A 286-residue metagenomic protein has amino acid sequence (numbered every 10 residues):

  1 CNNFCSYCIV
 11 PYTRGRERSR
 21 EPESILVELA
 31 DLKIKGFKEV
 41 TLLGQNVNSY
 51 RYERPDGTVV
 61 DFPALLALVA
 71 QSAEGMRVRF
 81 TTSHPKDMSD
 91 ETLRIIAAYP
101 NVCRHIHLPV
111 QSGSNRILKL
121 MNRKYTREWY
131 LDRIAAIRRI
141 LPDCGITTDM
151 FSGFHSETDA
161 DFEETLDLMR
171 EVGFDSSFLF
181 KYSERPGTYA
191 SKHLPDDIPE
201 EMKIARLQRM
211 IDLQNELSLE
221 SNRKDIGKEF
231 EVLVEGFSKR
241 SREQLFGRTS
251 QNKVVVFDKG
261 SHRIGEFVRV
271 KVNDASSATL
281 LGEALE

Functional and structural regions predicted by a protein language model:
C1-E23, S191: Canonical Radical SAM [4Fe-4S] cluster-binding loop centered on the CxxxCxxC motif and its immediate flanking residues
C5, I25, L42, F80 (+7 more regions): Conserved, mostly hydrophobic/aromatic
T13, Q45-V47, Y182, G260: Short, ordered loop/turn segments at secondary-structure junctions
G15-T41: Conserved alpha-helical substructure of the radical SAM core
I34-F162, R170: Conserved SAM/AdoMet-binding glycine-rich loop
A160, E164-M210: C-terminal, non-catalytic macromolecule-binding modules
K192-E286: Terminal RNA-binding accessory module
